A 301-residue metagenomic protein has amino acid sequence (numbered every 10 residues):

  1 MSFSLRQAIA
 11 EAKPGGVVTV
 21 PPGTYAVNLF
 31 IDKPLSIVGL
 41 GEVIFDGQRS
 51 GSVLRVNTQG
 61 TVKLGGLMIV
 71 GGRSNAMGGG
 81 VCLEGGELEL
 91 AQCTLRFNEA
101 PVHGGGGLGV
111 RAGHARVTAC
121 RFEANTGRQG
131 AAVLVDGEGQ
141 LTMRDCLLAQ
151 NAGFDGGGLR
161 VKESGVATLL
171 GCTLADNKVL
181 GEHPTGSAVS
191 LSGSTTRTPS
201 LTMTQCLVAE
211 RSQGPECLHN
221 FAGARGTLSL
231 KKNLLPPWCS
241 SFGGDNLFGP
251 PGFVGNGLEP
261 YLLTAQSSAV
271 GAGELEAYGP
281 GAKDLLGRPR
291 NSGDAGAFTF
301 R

Functional and structural regions predicted by a protein language model:
M1-Q7, E11, P22, P251-E259: Right-handed parallel beta-helix/beta-solenoid
S2-Q7, G15-S36, L40-I44, R49 (+2 more regions): N-terminal extracellular ligand-recognition/capping segment immediately after the signal peptide
G16, P22-T24, G41-V43, G72-S74 (+6 more regions): Acidic glycine-/aspartate-rich tracts in secreted/extracellular proteins
G16, V27, K33-L35, V43 (+16 more regions): The right-handed parallel beta-helix/beta-solenoid scaffold, focusing on the short coil/turn and N-cap positions
P34, R116-A124, L134-T264, G279: Predominantly extracellular beta-rich ligand-binding scaffolds that present long acidic/polar faces for carbohydrate
P34-M77, F97, C239, L247-P251: Right-handed parallel beta-helix/beta-spiral solenoid domain characteristic of secreted/periplasmic
Q59, K63-N151: Right-handed parallel beta-helix
S267-R301: Surface beta-loop-beta hairpin patches that serve as ligand-binding interfaces in beta-rich domains
